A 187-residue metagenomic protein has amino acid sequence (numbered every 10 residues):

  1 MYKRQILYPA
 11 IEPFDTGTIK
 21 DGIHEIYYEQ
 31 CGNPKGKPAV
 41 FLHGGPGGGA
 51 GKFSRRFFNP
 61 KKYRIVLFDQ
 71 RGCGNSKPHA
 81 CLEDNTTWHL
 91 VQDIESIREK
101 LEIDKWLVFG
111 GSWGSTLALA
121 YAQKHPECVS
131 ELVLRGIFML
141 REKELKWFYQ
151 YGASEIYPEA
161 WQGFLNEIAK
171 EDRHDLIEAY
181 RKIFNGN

Functional and structural regions predicted by a protein language model:
M1-Y2: Short, small-residue-biased leader/transition segments that mark boundaries at the very start of proteins
I11-G17: Short, hydrophobic/aromatic-rich segments at coil-to-beta transitions
K20-P78, R98: Conserved HGGG/HGGXW glycine-rich cap/lid loop of the alpha/beta-hydrolase fold
H79-V91, K143-Y151: Catalytic nucleophile-loop/oxyanion-hole region of alpha/beta-hydrolase and closely related hydrolase-like folds
W88-W106: Conserved acidic catalytic loop of the alpha/beta-hydrolase fold
D104-K143: Conserved hydrolase catalytic core segment
V129-A179: A catalytic-pocket lid/entrance helix-loop region that shapes and gates access to the active site across common
E178-G186: Helix-loop "lid/cap" segments that line or gate small-molecule binding pockets
